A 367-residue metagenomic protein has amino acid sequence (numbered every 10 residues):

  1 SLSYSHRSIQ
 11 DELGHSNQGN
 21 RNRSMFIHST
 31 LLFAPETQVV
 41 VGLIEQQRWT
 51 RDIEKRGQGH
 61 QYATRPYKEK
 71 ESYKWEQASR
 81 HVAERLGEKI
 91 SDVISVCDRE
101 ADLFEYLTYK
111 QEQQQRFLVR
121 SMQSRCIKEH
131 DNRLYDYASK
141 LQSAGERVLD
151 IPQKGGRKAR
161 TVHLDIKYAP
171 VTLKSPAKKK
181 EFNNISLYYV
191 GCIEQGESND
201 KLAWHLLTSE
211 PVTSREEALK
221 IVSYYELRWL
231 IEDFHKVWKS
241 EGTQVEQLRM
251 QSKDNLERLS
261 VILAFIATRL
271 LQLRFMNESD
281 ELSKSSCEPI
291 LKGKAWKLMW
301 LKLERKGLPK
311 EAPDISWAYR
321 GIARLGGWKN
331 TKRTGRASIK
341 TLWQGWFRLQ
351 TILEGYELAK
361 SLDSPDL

Functional and structural regions predicted by a protein language model:
L2-I9, R23-F26, F33-L367: Single, function-defining residue in the core of a domain
R7-N17: Short acidic (Asp/Glu) patches
G19-R21: Short consensus segments that form the blades of beta-propeller domains, in both extracellular/periplasmic
